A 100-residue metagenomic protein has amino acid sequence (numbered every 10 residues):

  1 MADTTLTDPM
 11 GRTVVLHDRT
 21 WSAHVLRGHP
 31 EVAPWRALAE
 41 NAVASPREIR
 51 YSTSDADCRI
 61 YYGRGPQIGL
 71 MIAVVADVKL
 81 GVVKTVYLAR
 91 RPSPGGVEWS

Functional and structural regions predicted by a protein language model:
M1-S100: Ribonuclease/tRNase effector modules and their secretory precursors
